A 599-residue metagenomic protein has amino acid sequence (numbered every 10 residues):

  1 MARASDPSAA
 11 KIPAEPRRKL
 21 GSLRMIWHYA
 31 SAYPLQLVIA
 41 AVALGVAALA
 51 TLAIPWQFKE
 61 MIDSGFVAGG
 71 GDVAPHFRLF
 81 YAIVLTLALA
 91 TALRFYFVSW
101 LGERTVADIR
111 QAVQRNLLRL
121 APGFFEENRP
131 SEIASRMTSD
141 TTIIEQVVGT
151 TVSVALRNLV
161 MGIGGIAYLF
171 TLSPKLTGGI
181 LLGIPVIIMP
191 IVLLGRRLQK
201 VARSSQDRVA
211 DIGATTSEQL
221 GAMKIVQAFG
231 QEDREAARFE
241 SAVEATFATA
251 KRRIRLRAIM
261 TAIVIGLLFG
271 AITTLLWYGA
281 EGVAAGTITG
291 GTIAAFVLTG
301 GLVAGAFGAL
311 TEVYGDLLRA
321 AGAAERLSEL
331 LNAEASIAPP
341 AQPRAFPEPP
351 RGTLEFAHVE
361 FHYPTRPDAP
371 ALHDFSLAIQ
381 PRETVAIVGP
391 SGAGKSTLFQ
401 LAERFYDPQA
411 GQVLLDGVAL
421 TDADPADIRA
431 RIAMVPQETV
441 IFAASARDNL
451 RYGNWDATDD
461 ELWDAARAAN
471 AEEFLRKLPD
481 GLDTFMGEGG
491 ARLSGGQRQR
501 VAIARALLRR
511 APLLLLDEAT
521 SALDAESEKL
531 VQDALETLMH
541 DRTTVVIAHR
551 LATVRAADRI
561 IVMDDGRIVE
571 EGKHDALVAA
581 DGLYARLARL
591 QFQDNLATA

Functional and structural regions predicted by a protein language model:
M1-T51, F66-F80, R94-V98, G102 (+8 more regions): Membrane-integrated ABC transporters
R3-R17, E103, Q111-S135, S139-T141 (+5 more regions): Short intracellular "coupling" helices and adjacent cytoplasmic loop segments at the cytosolic face of multi-pass
G21-S22, A30-Y33, R94, V98 (+5 more regions): Juxtamembrane loop-to-helix connectors within ABC transporter transmembrane domains
S31, P122-G123, S139-V148, V152 (+8 more regions): An intracellular "coupling" helix at the cytosolic face of ABC transporter transmembrane type-1 domains
L35-A90, F170-K175, T273, W277 (+1 more regions): Transmembrane helix-loop-helix hairpins at lipid-water interfaces of multipass membrane proteins, especially the type-1
A53-P55, K59, V152-G195, K251-A295 (+1 more regions): A hydrophobic transmembrane-helix motif
R208, Q231, R255, V303-N332: Cytosolic ends of transmembrane helices, especially the final helix of ABC transmembrane type-1 domains
P347-A599: ABC-type nucleotide-binding domain
